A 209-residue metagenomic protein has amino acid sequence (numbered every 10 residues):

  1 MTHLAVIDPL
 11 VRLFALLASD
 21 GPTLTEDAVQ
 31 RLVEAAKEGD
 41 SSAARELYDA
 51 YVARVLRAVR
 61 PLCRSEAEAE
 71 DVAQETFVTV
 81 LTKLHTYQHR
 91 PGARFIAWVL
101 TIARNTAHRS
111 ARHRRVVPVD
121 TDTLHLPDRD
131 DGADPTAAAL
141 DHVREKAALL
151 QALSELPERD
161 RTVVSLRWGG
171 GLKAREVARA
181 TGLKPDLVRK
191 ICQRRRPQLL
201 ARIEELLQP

Functional and structural regions predicted by a protein language model:
M1-E38, S42, E46-D49, A111-R115 (+1 more regions): Intrinsic, short, N-terminal disordered tails of RNA polymerase sigma-factor systems
A28-Q30, R45-Y48, L56, E66-K83: Conserved RNAP core-binding helix
K37-E38, P61-S65, F77-G92, H113-R115: Sigma70-family region 2
V55, V59, V80, L84 (+4 more regions): Hydrophobic recognition helices of helix-based DNA-binding modules
A67, A93-A97, V143, A147: Conserved catalytic/ATP-binding subdomain
D71-V78, T82, A93-N105, K190: Structural recognition of an alpha-helix C-terminal capping motif at a helix-to-coil junction
T82-R90, L100-T121, H142: Arg/Lys-rich amphipathic alpha helix in sigma70-family domain 2
